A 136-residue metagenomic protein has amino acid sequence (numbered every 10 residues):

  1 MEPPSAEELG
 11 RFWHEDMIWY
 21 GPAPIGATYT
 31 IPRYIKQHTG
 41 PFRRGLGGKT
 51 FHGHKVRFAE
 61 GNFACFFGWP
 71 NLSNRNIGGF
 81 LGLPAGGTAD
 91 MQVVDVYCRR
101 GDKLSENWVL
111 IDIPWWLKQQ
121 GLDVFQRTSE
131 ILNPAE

Functional and structural regions predicted by a protein language model:
M1-E136: C-terminal and inter-domain tail/linker signature
